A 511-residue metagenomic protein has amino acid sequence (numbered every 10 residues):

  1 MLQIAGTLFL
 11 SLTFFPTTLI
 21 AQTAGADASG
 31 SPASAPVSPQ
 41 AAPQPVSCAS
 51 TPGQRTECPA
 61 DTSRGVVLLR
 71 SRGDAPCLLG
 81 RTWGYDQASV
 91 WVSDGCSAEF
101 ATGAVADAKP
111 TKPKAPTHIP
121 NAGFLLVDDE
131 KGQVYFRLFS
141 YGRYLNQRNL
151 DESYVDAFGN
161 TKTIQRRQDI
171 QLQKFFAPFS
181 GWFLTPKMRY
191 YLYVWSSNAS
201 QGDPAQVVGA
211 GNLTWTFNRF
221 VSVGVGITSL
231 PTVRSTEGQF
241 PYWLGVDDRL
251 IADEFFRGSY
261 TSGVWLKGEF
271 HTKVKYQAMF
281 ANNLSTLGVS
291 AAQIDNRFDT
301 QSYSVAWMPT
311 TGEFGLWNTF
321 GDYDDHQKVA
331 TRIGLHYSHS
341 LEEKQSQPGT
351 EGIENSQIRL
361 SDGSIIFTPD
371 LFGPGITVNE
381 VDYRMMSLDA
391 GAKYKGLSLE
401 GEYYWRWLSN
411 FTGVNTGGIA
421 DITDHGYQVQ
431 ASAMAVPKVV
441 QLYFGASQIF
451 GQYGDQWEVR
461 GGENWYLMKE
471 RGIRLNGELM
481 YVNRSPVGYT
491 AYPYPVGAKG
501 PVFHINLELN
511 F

Functional and structural regions predicted by a protein language model:
M1-L2: N-terminal secretory signal peptides that target proteins for export/translocation
A5-T18: Bacterial N-terminal signal peptides
A21-P43, G103-Y141, R148-S153, K273 (+2 more regions): N-terminal periplasmic/intermembrane-space "pro-region" immediately following the signal or transit peptide
P39-V105: Extracellular, modular beta-sheet/disulfide-rich ectodomains of secreted and cell-surface proteins
K112-A115, N149, I164, Q327-F511: Outer-membrane beta-barrel pore domains
G123-N149, I164-T286, Q293-E313, T319-Y323 (+4 more regions): Outer membrane beta-barrel
D151-F158, W265: Short Gly/aromatic-enriched secondary-structure transition segments
